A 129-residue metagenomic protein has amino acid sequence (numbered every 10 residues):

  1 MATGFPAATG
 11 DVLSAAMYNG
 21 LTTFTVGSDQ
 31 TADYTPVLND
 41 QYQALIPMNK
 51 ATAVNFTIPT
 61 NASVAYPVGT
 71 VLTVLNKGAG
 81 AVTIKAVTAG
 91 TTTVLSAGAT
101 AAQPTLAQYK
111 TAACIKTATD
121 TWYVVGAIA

Functional and structural regions predicted by a protein language model:
G4-F5: Transmembrane beta-strand segments that form the barrel wall of outer-membrane beta-barrel proteins
A8-D11: Short N-terminal segments immediately surrounding and downstream of signal-peptide cleavage
L13-G90, D120-A129: Exposed extracellular interaction/assembly regions and N-terminal maturation sites
N61, G69, T100-T111: Tight coil/turn sites that cap or link beta-strands
A89-A102: Extracellular beta-sheet repeat scaffolds used for adhesion and glycan interaction
P104-A129: Low-complexity acidic/polar repeat-biased segments
